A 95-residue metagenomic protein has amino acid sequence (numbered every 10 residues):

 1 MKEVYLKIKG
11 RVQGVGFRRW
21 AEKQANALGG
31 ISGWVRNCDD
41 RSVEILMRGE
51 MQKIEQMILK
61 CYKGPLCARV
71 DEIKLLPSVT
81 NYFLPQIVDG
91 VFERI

Functional and structural regions predicted by a protein language model:
M1-I95: Intrinsically disordered, low-complexity, mixed-charge
